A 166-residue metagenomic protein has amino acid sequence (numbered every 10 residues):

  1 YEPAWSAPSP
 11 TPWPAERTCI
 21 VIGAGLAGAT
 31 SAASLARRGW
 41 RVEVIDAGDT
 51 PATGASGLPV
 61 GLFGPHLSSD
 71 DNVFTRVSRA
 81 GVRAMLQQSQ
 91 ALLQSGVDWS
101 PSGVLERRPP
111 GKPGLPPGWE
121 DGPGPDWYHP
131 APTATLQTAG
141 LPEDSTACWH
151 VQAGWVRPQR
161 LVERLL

Functional and structural regions predicted by a protein language model:
Y1, G64, E106-R108: Short, well-ordered beta-strand micro-motif
Y1-C19: Extreme N-terminal leader/targeting segments of oxidoreductases
R17-V44: N-terminal Rossmann-like FAD-binding beta1-loop-alpha1 element of flavoenzymes
A24, S78, G154, P158: Aromatic-acidic/polar surface patches that form glycan- and anion
S34, T50-V104, L115-G118: Conserved FAD-binding subdomain of flavin-dependent enzymes
S56, Q94-L166: Flavin (FAD/FMN) cofactor-binding and adjacent substrate-gating region of FAD-dependent oxidoreductase domains
